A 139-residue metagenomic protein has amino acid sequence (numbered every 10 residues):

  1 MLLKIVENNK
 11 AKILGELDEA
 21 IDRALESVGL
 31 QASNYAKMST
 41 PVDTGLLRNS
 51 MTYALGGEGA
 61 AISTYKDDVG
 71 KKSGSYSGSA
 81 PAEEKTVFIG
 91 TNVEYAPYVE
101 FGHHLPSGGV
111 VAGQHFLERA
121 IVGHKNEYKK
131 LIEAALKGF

Functional and structural regions predicted by a protein language model:
M1-F139: Short, Lys/Arg-rich flexible segments
